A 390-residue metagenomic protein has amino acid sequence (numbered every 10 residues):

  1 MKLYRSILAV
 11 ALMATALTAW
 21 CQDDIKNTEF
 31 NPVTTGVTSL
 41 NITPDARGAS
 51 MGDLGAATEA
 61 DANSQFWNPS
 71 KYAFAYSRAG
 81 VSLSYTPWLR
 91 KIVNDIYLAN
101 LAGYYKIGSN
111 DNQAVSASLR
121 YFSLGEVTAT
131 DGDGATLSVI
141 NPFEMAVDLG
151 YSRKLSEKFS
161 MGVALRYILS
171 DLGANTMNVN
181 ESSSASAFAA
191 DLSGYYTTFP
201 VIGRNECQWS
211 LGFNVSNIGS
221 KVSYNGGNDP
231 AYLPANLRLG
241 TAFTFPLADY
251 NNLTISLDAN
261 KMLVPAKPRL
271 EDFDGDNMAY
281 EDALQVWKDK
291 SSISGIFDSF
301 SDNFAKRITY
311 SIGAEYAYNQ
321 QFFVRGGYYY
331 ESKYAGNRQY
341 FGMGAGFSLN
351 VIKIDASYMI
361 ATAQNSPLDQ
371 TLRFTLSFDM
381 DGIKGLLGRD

Functional and structural regions predicted by a protein language model:
M1-L8: Bacterial N-terminal signal peptides that target proteins for export
Y4, W20-C21: Surface-exposed charge patches in extracellular/virion surface proteins
M13: Acidic, glycine-enriched active-site microenvironments
Q22-D390: Subset of outer-membrane beta-barrel
